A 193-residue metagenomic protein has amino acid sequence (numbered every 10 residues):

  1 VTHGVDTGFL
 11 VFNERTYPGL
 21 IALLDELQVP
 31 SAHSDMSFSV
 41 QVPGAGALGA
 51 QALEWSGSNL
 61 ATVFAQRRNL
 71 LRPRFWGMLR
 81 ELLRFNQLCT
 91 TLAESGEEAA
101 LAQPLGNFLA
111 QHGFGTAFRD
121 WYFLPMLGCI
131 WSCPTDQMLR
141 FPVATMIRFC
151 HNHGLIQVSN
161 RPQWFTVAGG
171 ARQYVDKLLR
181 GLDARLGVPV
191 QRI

Functional and structural regions predicted by a protein language model:
V1: Glycine-rich FAD pyrophosphate-binding loop
G4, A32, L182-A184: A generic structural signal for short, solvent-exposed coil/turn residues that cap or connect secondary-structure
D6, N13-R148: Mobile amphipathic helical/loop "lid" adjacent to a hydrophobic cofactor/ligand pocket
T7-L10, W164-F165: A short acidic, glycine-rich active-site loop that binds or catalyzes chemistry on phosphate/adenosine moieties
M146-I193: Helical element adjacent to the flavin cofactor pocket in flavoenzyme catalytic cores
